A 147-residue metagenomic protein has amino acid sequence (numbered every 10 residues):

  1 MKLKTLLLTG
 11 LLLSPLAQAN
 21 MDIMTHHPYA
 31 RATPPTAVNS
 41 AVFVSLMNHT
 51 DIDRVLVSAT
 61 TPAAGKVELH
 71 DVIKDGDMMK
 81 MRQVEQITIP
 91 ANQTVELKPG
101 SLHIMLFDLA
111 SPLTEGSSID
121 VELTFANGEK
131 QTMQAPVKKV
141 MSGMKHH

Functional and structural regions predicted by a protein language model:
T5-S14: Sec-dependent N-terminal signal peptides
S14-L16, N20: N-terminal signal peptide c-region/cleavage motif recognized by signal peptidases
N20-H147: Compact, glycine-rich, soluble single-domain proteins
